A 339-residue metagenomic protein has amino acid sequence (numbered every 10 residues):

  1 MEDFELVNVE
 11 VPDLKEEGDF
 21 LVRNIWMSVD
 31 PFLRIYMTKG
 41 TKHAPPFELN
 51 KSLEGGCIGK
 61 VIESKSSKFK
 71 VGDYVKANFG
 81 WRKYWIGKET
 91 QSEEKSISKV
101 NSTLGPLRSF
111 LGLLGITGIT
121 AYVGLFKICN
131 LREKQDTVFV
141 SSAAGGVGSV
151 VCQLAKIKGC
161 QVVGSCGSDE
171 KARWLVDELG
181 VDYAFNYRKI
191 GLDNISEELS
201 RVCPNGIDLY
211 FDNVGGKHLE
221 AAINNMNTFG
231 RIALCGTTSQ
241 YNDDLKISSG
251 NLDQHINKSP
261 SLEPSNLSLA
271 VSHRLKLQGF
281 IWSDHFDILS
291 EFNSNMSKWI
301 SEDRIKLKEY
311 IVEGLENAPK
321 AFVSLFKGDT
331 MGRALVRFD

Functional and structural regions predicted by a protein language model:
M1-E16, F20-S64, K68-D339: Terminal helix/beta-alpha structural elements that buttress the NAD(P)+-binding lobe
